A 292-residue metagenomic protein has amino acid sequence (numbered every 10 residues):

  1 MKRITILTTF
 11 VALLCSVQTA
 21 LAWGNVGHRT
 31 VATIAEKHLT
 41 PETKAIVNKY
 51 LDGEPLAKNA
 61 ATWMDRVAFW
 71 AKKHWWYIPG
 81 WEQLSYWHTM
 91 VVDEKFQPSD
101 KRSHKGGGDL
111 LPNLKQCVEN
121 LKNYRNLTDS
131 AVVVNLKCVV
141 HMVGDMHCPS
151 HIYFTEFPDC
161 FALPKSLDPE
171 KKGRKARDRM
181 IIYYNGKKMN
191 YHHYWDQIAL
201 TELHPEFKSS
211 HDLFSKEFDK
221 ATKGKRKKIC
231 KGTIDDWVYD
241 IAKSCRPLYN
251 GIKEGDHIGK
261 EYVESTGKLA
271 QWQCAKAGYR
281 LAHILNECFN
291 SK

Functional and structural regions predicted by a protein language model:
M1-N25: Bacterial Sec-dependent N-terminal signal peptides
L21-M142, P149-K292: N-terminal, motif-rich segments that launch catalysis or mediate targeting to/interaction with membranes, typified by
